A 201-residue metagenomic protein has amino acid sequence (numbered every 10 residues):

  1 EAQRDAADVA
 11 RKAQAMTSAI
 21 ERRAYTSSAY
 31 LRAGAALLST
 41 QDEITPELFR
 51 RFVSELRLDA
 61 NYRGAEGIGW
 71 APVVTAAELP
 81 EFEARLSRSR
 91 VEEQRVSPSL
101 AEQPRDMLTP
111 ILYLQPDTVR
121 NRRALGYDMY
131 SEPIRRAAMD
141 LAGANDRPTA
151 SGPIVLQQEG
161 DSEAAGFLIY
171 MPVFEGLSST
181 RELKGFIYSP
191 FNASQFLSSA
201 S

Functional and structural regions predicted by a protein language model:
A6-Q14, S39-S201: Intrinsically disordered, low-complexity polar/acidic regions
A10-D42: N-terminal alpha-helical signal peptides/signal-anchor transmembrane segments
